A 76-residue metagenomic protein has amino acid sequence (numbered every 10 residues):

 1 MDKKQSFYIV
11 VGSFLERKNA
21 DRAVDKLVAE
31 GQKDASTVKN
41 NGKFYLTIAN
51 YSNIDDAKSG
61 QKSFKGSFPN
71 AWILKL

Functional and structural regions predicted by a protein language model:
M1-S6, L15-L76: Extracytoplasmic
G12: Conserved beta3-strand ATP-binding lysine motif
